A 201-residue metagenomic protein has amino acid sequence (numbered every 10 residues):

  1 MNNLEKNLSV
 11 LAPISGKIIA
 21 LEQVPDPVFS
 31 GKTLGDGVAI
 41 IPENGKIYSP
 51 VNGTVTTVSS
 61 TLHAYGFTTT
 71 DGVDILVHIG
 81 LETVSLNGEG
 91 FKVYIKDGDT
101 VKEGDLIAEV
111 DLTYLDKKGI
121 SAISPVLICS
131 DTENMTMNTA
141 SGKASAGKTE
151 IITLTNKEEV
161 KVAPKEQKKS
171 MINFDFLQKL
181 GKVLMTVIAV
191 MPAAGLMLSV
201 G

Functional and structural regions predicted by a protein language model:
M1-V160: Contiguous, well-folded functional domains in the mature portion of proteins
A163-G201: N-terminal signal-anchor module of multipass membrane proteins
